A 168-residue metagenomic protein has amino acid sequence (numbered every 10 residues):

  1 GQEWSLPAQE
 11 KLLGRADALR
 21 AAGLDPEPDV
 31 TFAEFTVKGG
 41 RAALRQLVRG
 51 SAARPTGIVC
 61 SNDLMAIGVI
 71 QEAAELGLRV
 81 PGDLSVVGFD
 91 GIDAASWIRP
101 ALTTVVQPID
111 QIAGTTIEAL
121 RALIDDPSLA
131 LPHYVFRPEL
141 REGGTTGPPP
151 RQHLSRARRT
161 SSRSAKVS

Functional and structural regions predicted by a protein language model:
G1-S168: Bacterial carbohydrate/catabolite-sensing allosteric modules
